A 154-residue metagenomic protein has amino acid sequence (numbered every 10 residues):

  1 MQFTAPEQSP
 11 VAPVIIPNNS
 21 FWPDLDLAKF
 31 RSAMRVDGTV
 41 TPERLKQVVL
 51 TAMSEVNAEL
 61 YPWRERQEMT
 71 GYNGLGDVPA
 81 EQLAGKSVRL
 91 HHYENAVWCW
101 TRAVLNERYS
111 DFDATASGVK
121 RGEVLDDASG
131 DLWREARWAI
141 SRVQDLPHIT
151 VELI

Functional and structural regions predicted by a protein language model:
M1-D77, H148-I154: Conserved short "hinge" loops at termini or chain/domain junctions
R31-D37, V78-K86, R121-L125: Charged, low-complexity surface segments at secondary-structure and domain boundaries
E55-P62, A84, A103-D111: Amphipathic alpha-helical interaction surfaces
M69-Y93: Short, exposed interaction segments that mediate macromolecular assembly or regulatory contacts
V88-I154: Short loop/turn elements at secondary-structure junctions
